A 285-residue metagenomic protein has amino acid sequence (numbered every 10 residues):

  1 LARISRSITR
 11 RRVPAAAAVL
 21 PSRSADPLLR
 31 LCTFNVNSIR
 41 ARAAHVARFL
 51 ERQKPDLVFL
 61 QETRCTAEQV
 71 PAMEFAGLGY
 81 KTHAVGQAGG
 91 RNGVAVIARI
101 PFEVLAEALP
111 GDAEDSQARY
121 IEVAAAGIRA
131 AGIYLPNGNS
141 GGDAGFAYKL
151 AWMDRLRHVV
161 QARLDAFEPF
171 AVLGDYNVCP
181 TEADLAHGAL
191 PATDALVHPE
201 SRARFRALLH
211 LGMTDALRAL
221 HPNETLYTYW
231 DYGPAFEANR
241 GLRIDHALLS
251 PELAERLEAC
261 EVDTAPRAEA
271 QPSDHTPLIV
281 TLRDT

Functional and structural regions predicted by a protein language model:
A2-V94: N-terminal, active-site-proximal structural segment of metallo-dependent hydrolase catalytic domains
S22, I121-A125, V280: Short acidic-hydrophobic surface loop/beta-edge motif
L31-N35, V46, L50-E68, A130 (+5 more regions): Active-site beta-strand/loop signature of hydrolases that rely on acidic residues for catalysis
T63-T66, V70-S140: Structured beta-strand-rich core segments of catalytic domains in phosphoester-bond hydrolases
E74, L78-G79, W152-H246: Metal-dependent phosphoesterases centered on the DNase I-like endonuclease/exonuclease/phosphatase
G89-V104, A235-R256, L282-R283: Conserved beta strand-loop-helix elements of the APE1-like EEP
P110-G111, L135-M153, A189-D194: Surface-exposed cleft-lining segments at the edges of enzyme active sites
E261-T285: Surface polyanion/phosphate-binding segment centered on an Asp-His-Pro turn
